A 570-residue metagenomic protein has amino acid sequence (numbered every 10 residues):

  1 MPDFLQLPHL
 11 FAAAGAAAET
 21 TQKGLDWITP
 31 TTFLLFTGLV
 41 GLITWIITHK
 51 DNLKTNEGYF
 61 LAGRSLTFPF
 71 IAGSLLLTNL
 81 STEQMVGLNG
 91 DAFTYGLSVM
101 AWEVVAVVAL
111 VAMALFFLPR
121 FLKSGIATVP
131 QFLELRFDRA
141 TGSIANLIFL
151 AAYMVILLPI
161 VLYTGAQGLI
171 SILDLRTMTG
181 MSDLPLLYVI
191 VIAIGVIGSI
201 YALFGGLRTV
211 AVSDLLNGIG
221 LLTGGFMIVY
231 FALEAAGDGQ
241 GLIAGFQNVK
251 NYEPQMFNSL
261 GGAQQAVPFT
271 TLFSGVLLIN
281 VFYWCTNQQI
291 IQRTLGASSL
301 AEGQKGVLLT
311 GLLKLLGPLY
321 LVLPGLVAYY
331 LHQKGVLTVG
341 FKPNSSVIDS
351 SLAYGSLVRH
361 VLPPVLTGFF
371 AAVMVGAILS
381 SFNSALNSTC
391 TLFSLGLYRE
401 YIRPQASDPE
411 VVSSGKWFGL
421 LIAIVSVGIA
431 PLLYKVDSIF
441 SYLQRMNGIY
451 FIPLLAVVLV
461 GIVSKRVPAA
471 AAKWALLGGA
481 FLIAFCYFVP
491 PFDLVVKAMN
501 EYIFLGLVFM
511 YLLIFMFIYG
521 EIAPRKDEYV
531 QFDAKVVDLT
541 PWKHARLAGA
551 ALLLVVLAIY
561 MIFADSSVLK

Functional and structural regions predicted by a protein language model:
P2-K570: Membrane-embedded helix-loop-helix hairpins and adjacent transmembrane boundary segments in multi-pass transporters
